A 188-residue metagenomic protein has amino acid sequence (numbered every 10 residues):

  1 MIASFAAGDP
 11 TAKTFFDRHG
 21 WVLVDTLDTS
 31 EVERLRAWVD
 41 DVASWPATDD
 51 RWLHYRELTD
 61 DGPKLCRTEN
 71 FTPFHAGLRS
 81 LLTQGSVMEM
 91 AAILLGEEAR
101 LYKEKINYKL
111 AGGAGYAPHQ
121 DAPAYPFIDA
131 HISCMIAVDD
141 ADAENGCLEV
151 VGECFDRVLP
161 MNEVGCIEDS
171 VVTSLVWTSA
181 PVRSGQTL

Functional and structural regions predicted by a protein language model:
M1-R18, L23-P118, A124-Y125: Non-heme Fe(II)-dependent double-stranded beta-helix
E104, I132, G146: Change "...and in nucleic-acid phosphodiester-cleaving endonucleases..." to "...and in nucleic-acid processing enzymes
Y108, I136-A137, V150: Hydrophobic side chains in beta-strands
Y108-Y116, P126-F127, D142-N145, R157-P160: Short, well-ordered, mixed-charge alpha-helical segments that flank or form enzyme active sites
Y116-Q120, I136, D169-S174: Active-site glycine-rich loop that binds ribose-phosphate moieties when present
H119, P126-A143, P181-V182: Short, conserved beta-strand element in jelly-roll/cupin
A141-L188: Double-stranded beta-helix
